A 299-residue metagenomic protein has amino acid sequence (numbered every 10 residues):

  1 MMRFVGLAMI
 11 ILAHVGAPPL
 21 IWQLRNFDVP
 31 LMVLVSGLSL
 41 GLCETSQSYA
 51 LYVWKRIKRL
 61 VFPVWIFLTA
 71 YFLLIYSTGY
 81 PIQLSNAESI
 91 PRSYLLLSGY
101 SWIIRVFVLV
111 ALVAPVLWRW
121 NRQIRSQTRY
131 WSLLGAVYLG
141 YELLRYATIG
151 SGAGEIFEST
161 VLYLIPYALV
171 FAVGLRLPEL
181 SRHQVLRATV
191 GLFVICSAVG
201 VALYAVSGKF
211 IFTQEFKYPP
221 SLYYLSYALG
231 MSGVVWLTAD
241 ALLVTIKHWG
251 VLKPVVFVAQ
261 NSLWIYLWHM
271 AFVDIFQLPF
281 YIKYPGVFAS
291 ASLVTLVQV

Functional and structural regions predicted by a protein language model:
M1-V299: Alpha-helical transmembrane segments and their immediate juxtamembrane cytosolic regions
